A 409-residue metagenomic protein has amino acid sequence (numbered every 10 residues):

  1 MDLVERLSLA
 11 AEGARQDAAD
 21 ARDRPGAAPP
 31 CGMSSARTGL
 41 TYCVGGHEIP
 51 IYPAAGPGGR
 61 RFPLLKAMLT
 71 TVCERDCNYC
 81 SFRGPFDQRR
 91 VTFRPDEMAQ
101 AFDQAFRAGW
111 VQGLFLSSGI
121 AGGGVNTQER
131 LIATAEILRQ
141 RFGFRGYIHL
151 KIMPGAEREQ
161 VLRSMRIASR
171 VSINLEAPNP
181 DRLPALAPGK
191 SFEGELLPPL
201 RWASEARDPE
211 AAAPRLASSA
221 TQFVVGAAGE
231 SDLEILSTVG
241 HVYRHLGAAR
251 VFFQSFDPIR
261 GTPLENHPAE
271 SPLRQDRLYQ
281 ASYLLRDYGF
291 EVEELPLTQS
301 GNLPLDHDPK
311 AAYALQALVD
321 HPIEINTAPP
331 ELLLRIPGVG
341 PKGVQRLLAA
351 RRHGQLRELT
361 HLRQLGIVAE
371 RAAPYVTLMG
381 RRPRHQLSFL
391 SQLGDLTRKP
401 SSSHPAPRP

Functional and structural regions predicted by a protein language model:
M1-V72, V368-A369, R381-P409: Flexible, acidic/Gly-rich N-terminal and inter-domain linker regions that tether and position cofactor-handling modules
L64, C77, L116, I173 (+3 more regions): Conserved, mostly hydrophobic/aromatic
T71-G84: Local cysteine-cluster metal-coordination motifs and their immediate loop/turn environment, predominantly Fe-S cluster
R83-M98, A105-L131, I137-Q160, M165-A211 (+2 more regions): Core AdoMet radical
R170, L175, N179, E195-T262 (+1 more regions): Conserved C-terminal portion of the radical SAM core fold that forms the substrate/S-adenosylmethionine-binding
L303-L334, L359-P409: C-terminal extensions
A350-R351: Residue-level signature of tetratricopeptide-repeat
